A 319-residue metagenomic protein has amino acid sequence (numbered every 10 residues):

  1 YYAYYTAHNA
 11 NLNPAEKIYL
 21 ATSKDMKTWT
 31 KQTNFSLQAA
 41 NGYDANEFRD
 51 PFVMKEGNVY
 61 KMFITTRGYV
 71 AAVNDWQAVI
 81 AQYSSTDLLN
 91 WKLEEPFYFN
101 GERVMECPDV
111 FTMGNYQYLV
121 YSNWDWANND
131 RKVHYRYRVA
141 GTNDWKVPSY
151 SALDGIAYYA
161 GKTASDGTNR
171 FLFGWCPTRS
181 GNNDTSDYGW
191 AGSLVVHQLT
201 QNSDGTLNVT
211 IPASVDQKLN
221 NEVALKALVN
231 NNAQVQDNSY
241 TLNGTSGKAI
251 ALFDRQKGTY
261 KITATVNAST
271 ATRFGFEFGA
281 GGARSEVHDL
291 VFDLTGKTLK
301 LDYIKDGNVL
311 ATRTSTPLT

Functional and structural regions predicted by a protein language model:
Y1-D50, M54-R103, T112-D154, C176-N230 (+2 more regions): Beta-rich carbohydrate-recognition and catalytic domains
D50-F52, C107-D109, A160-K162: Conserved beta-strand position repeated once per blade in WD40 beta-propeller domains
M113-G114, S165-T168: Short, well-ordered loop/turn elements at secondary-structure boundaries
L153, G167-N169, Y188-T319: Extracellular glycan-recognition regions
